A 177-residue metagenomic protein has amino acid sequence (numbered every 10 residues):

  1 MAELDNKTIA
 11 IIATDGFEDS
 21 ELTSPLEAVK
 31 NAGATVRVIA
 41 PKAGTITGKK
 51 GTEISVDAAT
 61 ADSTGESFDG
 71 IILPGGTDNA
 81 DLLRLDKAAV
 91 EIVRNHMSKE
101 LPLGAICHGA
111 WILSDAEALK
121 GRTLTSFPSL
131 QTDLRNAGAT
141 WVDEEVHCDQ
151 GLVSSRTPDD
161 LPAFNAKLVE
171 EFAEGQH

Functional and structural regions predicted by a protein language model:
M1-K99, L103, I112-T123, Q131-H177: Extended, subdomain-level signal for the structured scaffold at the beginning of enzyme domains
C107: Catalytic nucleophile serine of serine hydrolases, specifically the conserved "nucleophile elbow" pentapeptide
